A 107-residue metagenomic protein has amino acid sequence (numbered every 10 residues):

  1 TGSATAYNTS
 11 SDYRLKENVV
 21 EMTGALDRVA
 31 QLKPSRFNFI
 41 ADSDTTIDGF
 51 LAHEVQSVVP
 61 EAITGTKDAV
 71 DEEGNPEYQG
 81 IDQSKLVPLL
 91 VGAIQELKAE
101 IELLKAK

Functional and structural regions predicted by a protein language model:
T1-Q83, L97-K107: C-terminal intramolecular chaperone/autoprocessing and neck/assembly modules of extracellular spikes and adhesins
